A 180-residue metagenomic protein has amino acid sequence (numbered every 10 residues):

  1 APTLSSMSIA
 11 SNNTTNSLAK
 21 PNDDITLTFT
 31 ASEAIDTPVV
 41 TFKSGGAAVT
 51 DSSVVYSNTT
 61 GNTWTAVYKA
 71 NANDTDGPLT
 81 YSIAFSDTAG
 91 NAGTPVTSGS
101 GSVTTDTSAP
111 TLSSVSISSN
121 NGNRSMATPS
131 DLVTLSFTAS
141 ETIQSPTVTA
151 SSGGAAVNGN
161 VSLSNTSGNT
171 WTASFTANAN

Functional and structural regions predicted by a protein language model:
A1-S5, G99-V115: Flexible, low-complexity linkers/stalks enriched in Thr/Pro that connect modular domains
S8-S11, V115-S119: Short, flexible domain-boundary/linker segments around small modular repeats
N13-T15, P21, T37-T75, S82 (+4 more regions): Extracellular beta-sheet repeat scaffolds used for adhesion and glycan interaction
D23-L27, D131-L135: Structural beta-strand segments of beta-rich domains
A31-T37, A139-P146: Short proline/glycine-enriched turn/loop motifs at strand-loop junctions of beta-rich domains
E33, S44, D87, E141 (+1 more regions): Residues on the solvent-exposed faces and adjacent turns of beta-rich solenoids used to engage binding targets
S86-G93: Short, solvent-exposed loop/turn segments at the edges of extracellular beta-sandwich modules
